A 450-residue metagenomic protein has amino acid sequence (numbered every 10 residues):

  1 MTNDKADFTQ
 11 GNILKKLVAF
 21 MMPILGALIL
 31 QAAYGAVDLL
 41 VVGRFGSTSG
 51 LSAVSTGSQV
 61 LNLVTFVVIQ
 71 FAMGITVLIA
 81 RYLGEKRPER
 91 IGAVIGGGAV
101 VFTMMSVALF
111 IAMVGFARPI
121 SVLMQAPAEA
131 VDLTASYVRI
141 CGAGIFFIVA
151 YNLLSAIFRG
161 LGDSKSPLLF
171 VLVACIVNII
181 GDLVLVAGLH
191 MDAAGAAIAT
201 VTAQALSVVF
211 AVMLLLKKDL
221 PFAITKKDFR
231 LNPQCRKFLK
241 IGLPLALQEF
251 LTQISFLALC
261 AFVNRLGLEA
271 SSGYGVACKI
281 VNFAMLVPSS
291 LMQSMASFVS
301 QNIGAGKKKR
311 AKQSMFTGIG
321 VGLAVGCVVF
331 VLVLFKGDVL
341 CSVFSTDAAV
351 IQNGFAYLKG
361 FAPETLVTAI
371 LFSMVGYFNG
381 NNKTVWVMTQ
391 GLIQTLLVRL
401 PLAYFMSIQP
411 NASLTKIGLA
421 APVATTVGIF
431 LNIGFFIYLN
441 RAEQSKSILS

Functional and structural regions predicted by a protein language model:
M1-M21, I79-F146, G188-L243, V299-E364 (+1 more regions): Short alpha-helical transmembrane segments in multi-pass integral membrane proteins
F8-L40, R44-F45, Q59-G74, L78 (+7 more regions): N-terminal transmembrane alpha-helices
A19, V42-N62, E129-L133, A193-A194 (+6 more regions): Interfacial/gating helices of multi-pass transporter permease domains
A19-D38, I140, A174, A203-S207 (+4 more regions): Transmembrane helical elements of multi-pass membrane transporters/channels
I24, L28, L40, V77 (+16 more regions): Transmembrane alpha-helix boundary and packing residues in multipass membrane permease domains and related
I29, A33-S52, S121-A128, V184-M191 (+4 more regions): Helix-terminus/linker motif at the lipid-water interface of multi-pass membrane proteins
L51-I111, I148-P167, G273-V331, F335-G337 (+1 more regions): Small-residue-rich hydrophobic transmembrane alpha-helices
A72, C141-R159, P167-C175, A196-V209 (+5 more regions): Short runs within selected transmembrane alpha-helices of multi-pass transporters and secretion channels
